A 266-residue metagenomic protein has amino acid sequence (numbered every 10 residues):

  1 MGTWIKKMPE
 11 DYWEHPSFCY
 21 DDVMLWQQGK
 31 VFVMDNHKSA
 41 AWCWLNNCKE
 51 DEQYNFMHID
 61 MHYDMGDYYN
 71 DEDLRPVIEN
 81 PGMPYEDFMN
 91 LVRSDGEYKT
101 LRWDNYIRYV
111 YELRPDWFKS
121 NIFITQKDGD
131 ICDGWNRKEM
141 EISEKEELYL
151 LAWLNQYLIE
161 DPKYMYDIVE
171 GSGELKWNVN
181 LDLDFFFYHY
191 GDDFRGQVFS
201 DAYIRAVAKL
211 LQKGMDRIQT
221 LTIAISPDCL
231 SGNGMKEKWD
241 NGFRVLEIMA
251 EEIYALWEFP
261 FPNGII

Functional and structural regions predicted by a protein language model:
M1-F56, Y69, I78-I266: Catalytic cores of soluble, metal-dependent hydrolases
D64: Active-site loop-to-helix "anion-binding N-cap" substructures in soluble metabolic enzymes
